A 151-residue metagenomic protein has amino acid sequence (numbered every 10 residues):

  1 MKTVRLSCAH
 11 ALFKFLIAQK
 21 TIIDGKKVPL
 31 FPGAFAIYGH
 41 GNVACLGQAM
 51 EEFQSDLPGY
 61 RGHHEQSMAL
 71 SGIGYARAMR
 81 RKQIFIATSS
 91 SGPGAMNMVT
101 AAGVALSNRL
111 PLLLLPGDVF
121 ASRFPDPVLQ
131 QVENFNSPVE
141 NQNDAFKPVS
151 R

Functional and structural regions predicted by a protein language model:
K2-R151: N-terminal alpha/beta PP-like core and its mobile active-site loop of ThDP/TPP-dependent enzymes
